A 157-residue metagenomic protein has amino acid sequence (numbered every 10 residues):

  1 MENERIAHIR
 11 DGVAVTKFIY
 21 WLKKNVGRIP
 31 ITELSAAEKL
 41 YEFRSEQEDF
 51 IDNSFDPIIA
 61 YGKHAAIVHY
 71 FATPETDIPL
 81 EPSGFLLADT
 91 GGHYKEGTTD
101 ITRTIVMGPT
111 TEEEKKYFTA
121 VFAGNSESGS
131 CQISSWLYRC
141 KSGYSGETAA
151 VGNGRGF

Functional and structural regions predicted by a protein language model:
M1-F157: Active-site neighborhoods and metal-handling regions in enzymes and metal-associated proteins
